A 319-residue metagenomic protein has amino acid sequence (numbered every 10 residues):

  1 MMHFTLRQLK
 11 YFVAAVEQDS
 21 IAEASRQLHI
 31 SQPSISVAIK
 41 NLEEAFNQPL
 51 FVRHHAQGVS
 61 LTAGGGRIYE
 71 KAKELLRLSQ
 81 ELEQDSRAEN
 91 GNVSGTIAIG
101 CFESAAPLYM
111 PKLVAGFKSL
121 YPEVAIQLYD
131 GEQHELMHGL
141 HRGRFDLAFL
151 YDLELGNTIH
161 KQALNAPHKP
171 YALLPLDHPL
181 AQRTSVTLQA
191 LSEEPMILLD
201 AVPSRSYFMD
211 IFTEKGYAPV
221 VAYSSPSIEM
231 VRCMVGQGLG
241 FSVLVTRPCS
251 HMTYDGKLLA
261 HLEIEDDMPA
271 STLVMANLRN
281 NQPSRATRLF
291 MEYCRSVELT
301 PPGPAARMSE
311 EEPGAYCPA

Functional and structural regions predicted by a protein language model:
F12, A24-S25, T62-G65, F117: Hydrophobic two-helix hairpin corresponding to the core of helix-turn-helix DNA-binding domains
V13-S31: Short helix-boundary/capping micro-motifs
E43-L61: A short LG(V/I)-centered, amphipathic sequence patch enriched for acidic residue(s) preceding the LG motif
A45-F46, I68-N90: Alpha-helical linker/hinge and terminal dimerization helices associated with HTH transcriptional regulators
S94-G156: Central regulatory/effector-binding core of bacterial HTH transcription factors
E132-F145, Y151, P203-L259: Hydrophobic hinge/microswitch elements
N157-A163, P167-K169, R183-T184, A190 (+2 more regions): Beta-alpha-beta core module
P195-K215, T246, S250, P283-Y293 (+1 more regions): Secondary-structure junction motif
